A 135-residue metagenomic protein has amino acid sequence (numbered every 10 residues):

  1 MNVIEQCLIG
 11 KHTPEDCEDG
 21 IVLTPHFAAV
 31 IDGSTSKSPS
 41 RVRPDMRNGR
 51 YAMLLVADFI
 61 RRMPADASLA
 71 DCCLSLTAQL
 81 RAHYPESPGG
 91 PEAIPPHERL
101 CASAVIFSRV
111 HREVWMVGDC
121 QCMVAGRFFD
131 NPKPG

Functional and structural regions predicted by a protein language model:
M1-G135: PP2C/PPM-type serine/threonine phosphatase catalytic domain
